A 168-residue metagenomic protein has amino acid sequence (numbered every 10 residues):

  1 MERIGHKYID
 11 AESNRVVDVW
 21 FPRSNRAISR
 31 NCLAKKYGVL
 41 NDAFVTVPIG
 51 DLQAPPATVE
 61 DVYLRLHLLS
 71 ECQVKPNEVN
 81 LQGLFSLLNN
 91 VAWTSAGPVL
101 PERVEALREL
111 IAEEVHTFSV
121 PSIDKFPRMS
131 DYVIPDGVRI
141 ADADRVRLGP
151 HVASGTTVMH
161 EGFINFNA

Functional and structural regions predicted by a protein language model:
M1-P135: Terminal amphipathic alpha-helical/low-complexity segments used for targeting or macromolecular assembly
V133-A168: Structural signal for interior beta-strand "rungs" in well-ordered beta-sheet cores of soluble enzyme domains
